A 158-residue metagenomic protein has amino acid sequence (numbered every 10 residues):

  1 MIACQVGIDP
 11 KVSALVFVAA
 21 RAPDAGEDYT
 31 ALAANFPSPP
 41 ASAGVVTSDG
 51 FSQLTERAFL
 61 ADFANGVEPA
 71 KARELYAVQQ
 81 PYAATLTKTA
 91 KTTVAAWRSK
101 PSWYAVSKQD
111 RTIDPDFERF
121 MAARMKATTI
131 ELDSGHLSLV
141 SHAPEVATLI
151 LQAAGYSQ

Functional and structural regions predicted by a protein language model:
M1-Q5: Glycine-rich nucleophile elbow surrounding the catalytic serine of serine-hydrolase chemistry
I8-E56, T85-T87, K91, M121: Flexible "cap/lid" loop of the alpha/beta hydrolase fold
G50-A96: Conserved alpha/beta-hydrolase catalytic His-Asp/Glu region
A58, E74, F117-F120, E145 (+1 more regions): Alpha-helical elements of Rossmann-like donor-binding domains used by nucleotide-donor carbohydrate transfer enzymes
P81-P144: Conserved serine/cysteine hydrolase catalytic core
T93, S157-Q158: Surface-exposed helix-capping loop/turn segments at secondary-structure junctions
V140-Y156: Post-His helix in hydrolase/transferase enzymes
